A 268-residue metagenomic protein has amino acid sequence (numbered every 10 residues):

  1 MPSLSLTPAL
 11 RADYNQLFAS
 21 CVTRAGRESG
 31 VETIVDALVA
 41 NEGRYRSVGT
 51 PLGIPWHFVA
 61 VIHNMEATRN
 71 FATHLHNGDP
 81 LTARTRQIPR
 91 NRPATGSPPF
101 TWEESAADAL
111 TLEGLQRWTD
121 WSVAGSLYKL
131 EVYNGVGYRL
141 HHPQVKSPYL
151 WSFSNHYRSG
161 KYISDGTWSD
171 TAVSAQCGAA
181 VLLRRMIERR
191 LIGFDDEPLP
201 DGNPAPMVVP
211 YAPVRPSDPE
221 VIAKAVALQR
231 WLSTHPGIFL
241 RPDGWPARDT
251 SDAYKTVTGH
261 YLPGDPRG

Functional and structural regions predicted by a protein language model:
M1-L17, P93-W231, H235-G237, G259-G268: Non-catalytic cell-wall polysaccharide-engagement segments
M1-S47: N-terminal export signals and maturation junctions of secreted/periplasmic proteins
R27-D36, G43-L52, I88-P99, S169-A172 (+2 more regions): Second-shell loop/turn segments in exported
V39-R46, W56-A60, E103-L110, A180 (+3 more regions): Extracytoplasmic/secreted envelope proteins and their assembly/folding machinery, especially bacterial periplasmic
G53-N70, A109-T111, A247: Short, functionally critical alpha-helical segments immediately adjacent to catalytic or ligand/cofactor-binding
A67-H76, I238-F239, G259-D265: Secretory-pathway/luminal and periplasmic proteins that interact with or process carbohydrate-rich
A72-P89: Short, surface-exposed glycine/acidic/tryptophan-bearing loops
R241-G268: Extracellular LysM carbohydrate-binding repeats and other cell-envelope/extracellular binding modules
